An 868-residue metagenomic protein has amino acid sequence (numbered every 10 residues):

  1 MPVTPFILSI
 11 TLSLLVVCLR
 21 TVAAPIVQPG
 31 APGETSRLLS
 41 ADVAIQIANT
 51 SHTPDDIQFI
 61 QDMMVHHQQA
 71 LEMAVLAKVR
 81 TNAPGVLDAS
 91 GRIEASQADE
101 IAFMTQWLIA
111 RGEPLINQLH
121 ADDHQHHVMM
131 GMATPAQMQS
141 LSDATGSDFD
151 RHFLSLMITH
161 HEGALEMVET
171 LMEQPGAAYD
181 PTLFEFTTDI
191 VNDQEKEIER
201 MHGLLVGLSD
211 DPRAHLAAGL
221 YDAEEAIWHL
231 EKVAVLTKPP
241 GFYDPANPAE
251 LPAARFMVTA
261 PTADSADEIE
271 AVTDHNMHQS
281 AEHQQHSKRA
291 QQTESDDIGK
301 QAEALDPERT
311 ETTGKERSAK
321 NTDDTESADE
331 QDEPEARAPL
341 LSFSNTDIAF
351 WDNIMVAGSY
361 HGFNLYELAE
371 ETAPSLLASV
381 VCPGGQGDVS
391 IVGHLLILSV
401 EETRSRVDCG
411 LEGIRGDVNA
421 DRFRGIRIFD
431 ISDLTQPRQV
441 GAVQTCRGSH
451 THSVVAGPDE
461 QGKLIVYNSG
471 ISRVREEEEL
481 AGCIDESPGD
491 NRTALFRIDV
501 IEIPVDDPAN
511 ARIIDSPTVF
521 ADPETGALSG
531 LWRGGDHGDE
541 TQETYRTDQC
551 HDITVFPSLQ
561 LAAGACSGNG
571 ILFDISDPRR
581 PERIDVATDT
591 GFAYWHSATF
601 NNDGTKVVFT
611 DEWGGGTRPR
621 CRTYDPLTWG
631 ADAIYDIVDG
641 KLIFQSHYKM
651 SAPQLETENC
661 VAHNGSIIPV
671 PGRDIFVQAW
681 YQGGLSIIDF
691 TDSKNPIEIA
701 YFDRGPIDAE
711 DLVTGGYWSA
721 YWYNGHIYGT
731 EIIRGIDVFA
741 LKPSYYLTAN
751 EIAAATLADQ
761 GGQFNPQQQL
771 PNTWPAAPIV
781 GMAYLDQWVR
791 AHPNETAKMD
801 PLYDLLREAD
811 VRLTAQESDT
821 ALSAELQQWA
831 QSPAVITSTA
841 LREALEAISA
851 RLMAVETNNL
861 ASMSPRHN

Functional and structural regions predicted by a protein language model:
M1-L8: Bacterial N-terminal signal peptides that target proteins for export
S9-R20: Bacterial N-terminal signal peptides
T21-P25, S686: Boundary at the C-terminal end of the N-terminal hydrophobic targeting segment
A24-D211: All-alpha RGS (Regulator of G-protein Signaling) helical domain and cognate RGS-like helical scaffolds
H67, A74, S90, Q97 (+16 more regions): Generic L/I/V-rich hydrophobic alpha-helical segments across diverse proteins
L115-G131, F186, D210-A217, A753-L757 (+2 more regions): Charge-rich, acidic-biased intrinsically disordered regions
D210-R790, P801: Feature marking well-ordered beta-strand scaffolds used for ligand recognition
E751-N868: Soluble extracellular-acting proteins and domains
